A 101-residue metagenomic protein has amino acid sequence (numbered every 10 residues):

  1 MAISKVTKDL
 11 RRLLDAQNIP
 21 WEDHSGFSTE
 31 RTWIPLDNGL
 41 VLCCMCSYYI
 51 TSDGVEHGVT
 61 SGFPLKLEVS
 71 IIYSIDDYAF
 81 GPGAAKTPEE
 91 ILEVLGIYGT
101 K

Functional and structural regions predicted by a protein language model:
K5-P20: Amphipathic alpha-helical segments
V6-L10, P64-K101: Ampiphathic alpha-helical segments that act as solvent-exposed interaction surfaces
L13-Q17, G39, M45, S70 (+1 more regions): Low-complexity, intrinsically disordered/propeptide-like segments
N18-K66: Amphipathic, interaction-prone secondary-structure segments
